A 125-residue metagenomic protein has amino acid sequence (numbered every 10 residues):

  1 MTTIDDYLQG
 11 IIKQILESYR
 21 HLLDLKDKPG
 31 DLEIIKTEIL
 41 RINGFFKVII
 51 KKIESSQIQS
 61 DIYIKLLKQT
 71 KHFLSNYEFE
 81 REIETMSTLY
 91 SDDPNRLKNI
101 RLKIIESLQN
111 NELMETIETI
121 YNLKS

Functional and structural regions predicted by a protein language model:
M1-F45: Short terminal alpha-helical segments
I15-L23, N43-I50, L74-S87, I117-E118: Extended amphipathic alpha-helical scaffold segments
L23-K36, I53-D61, T85-N99: Charged, low-complexity interaction regions
F45-Q69: Short, solvent-exposed, charged loop/turn and helix-capping segments that join or cap alpha-helices on peripheral
H72-S125: Amphipathic alpha-helical binding modules
